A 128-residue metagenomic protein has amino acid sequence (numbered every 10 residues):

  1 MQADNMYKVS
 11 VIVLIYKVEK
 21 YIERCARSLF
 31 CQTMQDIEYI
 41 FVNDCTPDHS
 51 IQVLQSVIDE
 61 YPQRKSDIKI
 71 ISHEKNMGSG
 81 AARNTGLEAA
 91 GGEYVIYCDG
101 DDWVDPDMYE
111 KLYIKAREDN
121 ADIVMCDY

Functional and structural regions predicted by a protein language model:
M1-Y128: Nucleotide-sugar donor-binding/catalytic module of glycosyltransferases that assemble extracellular/cell-envelope
